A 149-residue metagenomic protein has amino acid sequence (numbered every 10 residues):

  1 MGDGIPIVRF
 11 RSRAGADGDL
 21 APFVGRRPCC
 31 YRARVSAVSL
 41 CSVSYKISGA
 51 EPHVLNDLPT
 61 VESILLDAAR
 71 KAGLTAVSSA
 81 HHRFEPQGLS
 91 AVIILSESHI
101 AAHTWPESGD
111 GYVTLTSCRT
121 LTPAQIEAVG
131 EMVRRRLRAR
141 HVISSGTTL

Functional and structural regions predicted by a protein language model:
I7-F10, F23-L149: Polybasic/polar functional segments that serve as interface/processing modules
